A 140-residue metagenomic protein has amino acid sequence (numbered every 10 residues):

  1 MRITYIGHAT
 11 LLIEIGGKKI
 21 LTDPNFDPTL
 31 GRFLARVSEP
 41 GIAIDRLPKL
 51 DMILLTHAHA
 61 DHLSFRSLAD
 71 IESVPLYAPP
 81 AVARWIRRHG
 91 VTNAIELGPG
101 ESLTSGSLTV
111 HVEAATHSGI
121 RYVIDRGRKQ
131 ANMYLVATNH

Functional and structural regions predicted by a protein language model:
R2-Y5, F33-G41, A58-H59, N93: Short gly/ser/thr-rich secondary-structure transition/capping motifs
I6-I15, T104-H140: Catalytic core of the metallo-beta-lactamase
G16-L55, F65-L68, A81, G119-I124: Pre-active-site segment of Zn-dependent metallo-hydrolases
P48, I71-E72, H89, L108 (+1 more regions): Structured loop/turn residues at beta-strand edges in well-structured enzyme cores
H59-A60, V82-A83, E101: Alpha-helix capping/helix-boundary segments
F65-D70, W85-G90: A short acidic, amphipathic alpha-helical/loop segment
V74-A81: Short internal beta-strands
R87-T104: Binuclear metal-ion centers of metallo-dependent hydrolases, dominated by the metallo-beta-lactamase
